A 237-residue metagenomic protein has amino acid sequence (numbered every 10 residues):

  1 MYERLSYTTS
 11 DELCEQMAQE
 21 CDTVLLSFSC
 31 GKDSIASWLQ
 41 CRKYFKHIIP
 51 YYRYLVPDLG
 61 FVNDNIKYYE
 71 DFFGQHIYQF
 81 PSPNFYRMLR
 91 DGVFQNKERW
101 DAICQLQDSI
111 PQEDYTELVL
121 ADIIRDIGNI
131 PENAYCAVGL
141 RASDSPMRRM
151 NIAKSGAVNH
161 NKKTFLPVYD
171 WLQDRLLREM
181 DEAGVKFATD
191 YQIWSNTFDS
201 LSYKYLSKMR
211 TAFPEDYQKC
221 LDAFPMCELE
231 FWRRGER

Functional and structural regions predicted by a protein language model:
M1-R237: Nucleotide-activated chemistry modules centered on ATP-dependent adenylation/adenylyltransferase
